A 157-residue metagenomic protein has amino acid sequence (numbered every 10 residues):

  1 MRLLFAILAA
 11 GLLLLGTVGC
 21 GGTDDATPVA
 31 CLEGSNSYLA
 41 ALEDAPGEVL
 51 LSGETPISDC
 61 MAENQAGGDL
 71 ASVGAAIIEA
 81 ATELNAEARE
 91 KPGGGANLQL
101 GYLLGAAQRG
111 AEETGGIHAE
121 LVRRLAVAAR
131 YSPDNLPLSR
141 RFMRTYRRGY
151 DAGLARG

Functional and structural regions predicted by a protein language model:
M1-I7: Bacterial N-terminal signal peptides that target proteins for export
A9-L14: Hydrophobic helical h-region of N-terminal Sec-dependent signal peptides in bacterial secretory/periplasmic proteins
L15-G19: C-terminal motif of bacterial Sec signal peptides marking the signal peptidase cleavage site
C20-T82, G153-G157: Extracytoplasmic low-complexity, Pro/Thr/Ser/Ala/Gly-rich segments that lie immediately after a secretion/anchoring
T82-G157: Extracytosolic low-complexity repeat regions of secreted or lipid-anchored proteins
